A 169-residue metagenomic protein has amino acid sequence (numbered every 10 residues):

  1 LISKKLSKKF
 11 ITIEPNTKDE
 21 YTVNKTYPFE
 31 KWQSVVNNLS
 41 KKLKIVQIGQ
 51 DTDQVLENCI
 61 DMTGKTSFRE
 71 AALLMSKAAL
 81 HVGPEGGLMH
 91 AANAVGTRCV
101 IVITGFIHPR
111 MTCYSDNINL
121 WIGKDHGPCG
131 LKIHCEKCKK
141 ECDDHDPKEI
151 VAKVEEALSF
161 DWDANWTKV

Functional and structural regions predicted by a protein language model:
L1-F29, V55, W162-V169: Mid-sequence helix-capping/hinge segment at a functional interface
I2, V36-L39, V154, L158: Hydrophobic, Leu/Ile/Phe/Ala-enriched alpha-helical segments that form helix-helix packing faces
K8, E57, S115-N117: Sequence-level motif detector for i,i+2 pairs with an aromatic at +2
I11-I13, L43-I48, L120-I122, V154: Hydrophobic beta-strand residues in large extracellular and virion-surface proteins
T17, K25-P109: Donor-binding and catalytic core of enzymes assembling or modifying cell-surface/extracellular glycoconjugates
N24-K31, K137-D143: Glycine-rich, flexible loop segments associated with nucleotide phosphate handling
M62, N93-V169: Nucleotide-sugar donor-binding patch of glycosyltransferase catalytic domains
